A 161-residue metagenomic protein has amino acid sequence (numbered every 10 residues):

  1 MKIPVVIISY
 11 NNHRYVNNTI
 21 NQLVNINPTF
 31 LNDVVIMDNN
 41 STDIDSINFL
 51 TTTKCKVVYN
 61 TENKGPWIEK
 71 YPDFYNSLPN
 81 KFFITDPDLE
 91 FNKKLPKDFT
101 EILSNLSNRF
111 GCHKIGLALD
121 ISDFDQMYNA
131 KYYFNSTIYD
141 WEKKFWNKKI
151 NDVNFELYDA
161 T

Functional and structural regions predicted by a protein language model:
K2-I7, L23, D33-I36: Hydrophobic targeting segments
S9-Y10, N39: Aromatic-flanked redox-active Cys/Sec active sites in thiol-based oxidoreductases, especially the WC-centered
N12-N25: Short, well-formed alpha-helical segments that are part of the catalytic scaffolds of diverse glycosyltransferases
N17-I20, S46-I47, P96-K97: Conserved strand-to-helix beginnings and helix N-cap segments that scaffold or border functional pockets
I36-I47: A conserved acidic beta->alpha catalytic loop
N39, T85-D88: Active-site acidic Asp-centered loop
D45-F82: Active-site-proximal specificity loops/subdomain of glycosyltransferases
G65-N76, E90-T161: Conserved catalytic core of nucleotide-sugar-dependent glycosyltransferases
